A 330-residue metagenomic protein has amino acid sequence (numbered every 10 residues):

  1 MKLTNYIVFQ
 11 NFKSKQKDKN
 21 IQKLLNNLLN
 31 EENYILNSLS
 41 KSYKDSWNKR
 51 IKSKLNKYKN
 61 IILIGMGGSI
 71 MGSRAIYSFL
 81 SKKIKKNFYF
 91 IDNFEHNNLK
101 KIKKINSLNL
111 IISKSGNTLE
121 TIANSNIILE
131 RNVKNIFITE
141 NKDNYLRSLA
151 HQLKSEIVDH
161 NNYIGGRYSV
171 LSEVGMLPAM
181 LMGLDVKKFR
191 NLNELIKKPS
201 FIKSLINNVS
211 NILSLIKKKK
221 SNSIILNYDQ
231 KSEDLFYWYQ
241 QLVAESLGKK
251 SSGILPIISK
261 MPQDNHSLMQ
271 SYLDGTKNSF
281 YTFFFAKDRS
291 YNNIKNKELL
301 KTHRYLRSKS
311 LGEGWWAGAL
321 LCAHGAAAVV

Functional and structural regions predicted by a protein language model:
M1-S46, E298-H303, R307: Extended, charge-enriched "interface" segments that sit outside catalytic cores
F12-K15, H96-N97, I164-S169, Q263-H266 (+1 more regions): A short acidic, often aromatic-flanked loop/helix-cap motif at beta-alpha or helix-coil junctions that lines enzyme
Y34-K41, Y77-N93, E194-L205, G253-S259 (+1 more regions): Acidic/glycine-enriched edge-of-secondary-structure segments
D45-L55: A short, basic/flexible loop-to-alpha-helix module at the beginning of a structural domain
W47-K49, V133-T282: Active-site phosphate/pyrophosphate-binding segments
K49, N93-K103, N208-K217, F285 (+1 more regions): Short, charged beta->alpha transition segments
N56-F201: Glycine-rich phosphate-binding loops that contact phosphosugars or nucleotide phosphates
I257-V330: Helicase-primase coupling helices
